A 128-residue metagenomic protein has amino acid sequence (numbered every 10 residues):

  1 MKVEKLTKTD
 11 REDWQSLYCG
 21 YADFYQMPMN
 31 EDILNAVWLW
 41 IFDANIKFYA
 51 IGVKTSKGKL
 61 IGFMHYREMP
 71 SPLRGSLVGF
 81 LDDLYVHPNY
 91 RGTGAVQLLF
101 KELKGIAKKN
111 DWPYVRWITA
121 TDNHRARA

Functional and structural regions predicted by a protein language model:
K2-S16: A short beta-loop-alpha structural element at the N-terminal edge of CoA-dependent acyl/N-acetyltransferase catalytic
S16-M29, P72: Helix-loop element at the rim of GNAT/NAT acetyltransferase active sites that forms part of the acceptor-substrate
M29-K47: Active-site rim helix/loop that mediates acceptor-substrate recognition in acyltransferases
G52, K59-E68, Y85: Conserved beta-strand in the GNAT
K59, M69-L81, R91, N110-P113: A conserved beta-turn-beta hairpin within the catalytic core of GNAT-like acetyltransferases that forms part
V86, G92-G105: Conserved acetyl-CoA-binding loop-helix of GNAT-fold acetyltransferases
Q97, T121-A128: Conserved active-site alpha-helix within GNAT-family acetyltransferase domains
A107-T119: Conserved GNAT acetyl-CoA-binding A-motif
